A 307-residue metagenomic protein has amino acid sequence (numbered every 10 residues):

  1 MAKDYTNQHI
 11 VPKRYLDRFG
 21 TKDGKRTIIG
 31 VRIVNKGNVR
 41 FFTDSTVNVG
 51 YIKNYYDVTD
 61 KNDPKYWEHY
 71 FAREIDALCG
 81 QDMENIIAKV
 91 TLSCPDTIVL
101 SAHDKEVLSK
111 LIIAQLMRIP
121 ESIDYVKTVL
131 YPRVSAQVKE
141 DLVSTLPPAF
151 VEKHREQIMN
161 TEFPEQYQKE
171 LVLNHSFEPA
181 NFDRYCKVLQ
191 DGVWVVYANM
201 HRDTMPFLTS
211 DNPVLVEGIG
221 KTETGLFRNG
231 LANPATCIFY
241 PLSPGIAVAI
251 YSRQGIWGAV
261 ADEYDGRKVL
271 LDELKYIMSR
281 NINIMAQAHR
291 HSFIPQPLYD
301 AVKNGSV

Functional and structural regions predicted by a protein language model:
M1-N7, V11-V307: Alpha-helical structural context detector biased toward long hydrophobic helices
